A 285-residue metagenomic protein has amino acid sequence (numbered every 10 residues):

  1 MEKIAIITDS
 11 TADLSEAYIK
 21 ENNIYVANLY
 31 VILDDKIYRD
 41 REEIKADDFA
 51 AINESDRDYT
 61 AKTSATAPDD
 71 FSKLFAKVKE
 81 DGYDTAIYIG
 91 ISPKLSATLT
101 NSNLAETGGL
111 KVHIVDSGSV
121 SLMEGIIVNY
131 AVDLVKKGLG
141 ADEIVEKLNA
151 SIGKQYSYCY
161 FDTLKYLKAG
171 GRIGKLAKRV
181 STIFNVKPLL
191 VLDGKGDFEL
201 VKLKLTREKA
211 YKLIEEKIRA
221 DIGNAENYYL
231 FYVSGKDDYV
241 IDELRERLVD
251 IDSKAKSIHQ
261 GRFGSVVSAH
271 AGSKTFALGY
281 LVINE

Functional and structural regions predicted by a protein language model:
M1-K3: Phosphate-group recognition and catalysis centered on beta-loop-alpha active-site segments
A5, T85-I87: Structural motif
A5-A65: N-terminal glycine-rich anion-binding loop in soluble enzyme alpha/beta folds
T11-I19, I24-Y25, Y30, K36 (+3 more regions): Mixed-charge interfacial surface used for oligomerization/domain docking and macromolecular partner engagement
T63-A65, D116-S119: Short beta->alpha junction loops
T63-L74: Glycine-rich, highly charged phosphate/nucleotide-binding loops
P68-D69, G90-L95: N-terminal glycine-rich "phosphate-gripper" loop used for MgATP/nucleotide binding and carboxylate activation
K73-D81: Short, well-structured alpha-helical segments in soluble
